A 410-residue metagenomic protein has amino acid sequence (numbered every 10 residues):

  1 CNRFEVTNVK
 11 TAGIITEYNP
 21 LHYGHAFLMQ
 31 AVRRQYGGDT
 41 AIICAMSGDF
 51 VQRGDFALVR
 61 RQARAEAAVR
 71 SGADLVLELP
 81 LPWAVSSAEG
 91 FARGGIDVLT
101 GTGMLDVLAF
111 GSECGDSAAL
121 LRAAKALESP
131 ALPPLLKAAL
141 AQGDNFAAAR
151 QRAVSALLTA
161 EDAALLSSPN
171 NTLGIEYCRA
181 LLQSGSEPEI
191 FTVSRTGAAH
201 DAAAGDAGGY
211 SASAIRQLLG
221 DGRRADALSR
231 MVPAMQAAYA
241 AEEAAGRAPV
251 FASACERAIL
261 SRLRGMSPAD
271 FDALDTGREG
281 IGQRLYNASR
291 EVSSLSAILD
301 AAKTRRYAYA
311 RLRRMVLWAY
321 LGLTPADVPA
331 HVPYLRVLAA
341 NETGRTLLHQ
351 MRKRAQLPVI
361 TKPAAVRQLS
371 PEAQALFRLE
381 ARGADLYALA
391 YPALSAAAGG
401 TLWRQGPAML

Functional and structural regions predicted by a protein language model:
N2, E78-L410: Active-site cores that bind ATP or allylic diphosphates and position pyrophosphate for catalysis
E5-R64: N-terminal catalytic cores of NTP/NDP-binding nucleotidyl/phosphoryl-transfer enzymes
R33, A65-V69, R179, R216: Class I S-adenosyl-L-methionine
G37, S71, G103: Structured loop/turn residues at beta-strand edges in well-structured enzyme cores
T40, D74, L105-D106: Conserved acidic residues
L58-Q62, R70, S86-R93: Generic alpha-helical scaffold signal
E66-L81: A glycine-rich helix N-cap at a beta->alpha junction
